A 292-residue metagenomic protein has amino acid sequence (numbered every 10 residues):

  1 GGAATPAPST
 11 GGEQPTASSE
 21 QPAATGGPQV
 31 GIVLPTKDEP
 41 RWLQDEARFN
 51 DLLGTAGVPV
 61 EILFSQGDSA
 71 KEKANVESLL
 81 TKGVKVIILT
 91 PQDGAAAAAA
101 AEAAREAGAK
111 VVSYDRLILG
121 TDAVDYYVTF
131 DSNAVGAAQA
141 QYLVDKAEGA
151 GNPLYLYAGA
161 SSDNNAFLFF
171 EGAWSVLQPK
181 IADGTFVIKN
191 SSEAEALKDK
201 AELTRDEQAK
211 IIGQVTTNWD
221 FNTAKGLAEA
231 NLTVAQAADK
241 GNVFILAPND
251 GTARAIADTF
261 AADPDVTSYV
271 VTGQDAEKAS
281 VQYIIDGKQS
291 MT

Functional and structural regions predicted by a protein language model:
G1-T292: A residue-level marker of the well-folded mature domains of exported/periplasmic proteins
